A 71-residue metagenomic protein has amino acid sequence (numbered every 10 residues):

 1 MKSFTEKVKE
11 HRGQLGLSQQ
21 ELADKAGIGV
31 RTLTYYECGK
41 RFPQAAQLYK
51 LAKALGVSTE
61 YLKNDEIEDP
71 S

Functional and structural regions predicted by a protein language model:
M1-Q14: A short, Lys/Arg-rich alpha-helix, primarily the initiator
K7, S18, Q44-Q47, S58: Residues that mark the N-terminal boundary/hinge immediately upstream of a DNA-recognition element
G13, D24, K53: Alpha-helical residues within the helix-turn-helix
G13, G27, C38-K40, I67: Residue-level detection of the helix-turn-helix DNA-binding "recognition helix"
G16-Y35: Short alpha-helical DNA-recognition segment
K53, E60-S71: Short, charged recognition helix plus adjacent turn of helix-turn-helix-like nucleic-acid-binding domains
